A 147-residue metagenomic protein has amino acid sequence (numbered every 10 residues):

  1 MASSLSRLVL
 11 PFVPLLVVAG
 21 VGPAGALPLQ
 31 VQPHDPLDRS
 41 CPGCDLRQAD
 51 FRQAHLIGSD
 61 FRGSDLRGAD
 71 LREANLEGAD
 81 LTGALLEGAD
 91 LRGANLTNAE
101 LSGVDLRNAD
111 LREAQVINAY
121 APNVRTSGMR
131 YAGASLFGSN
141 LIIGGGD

Functional and structural regions predicted by a protein language model:
M1, V18-V21: Short helix-capping/turn motifs at alpha-helix boundaries
M1-P11: Bacterial N-terminal signal peptides that target proteins for export
P11-A19: Bacterial N-terminal signal peptides
G22-D147: Tandem repeat scaffolds
